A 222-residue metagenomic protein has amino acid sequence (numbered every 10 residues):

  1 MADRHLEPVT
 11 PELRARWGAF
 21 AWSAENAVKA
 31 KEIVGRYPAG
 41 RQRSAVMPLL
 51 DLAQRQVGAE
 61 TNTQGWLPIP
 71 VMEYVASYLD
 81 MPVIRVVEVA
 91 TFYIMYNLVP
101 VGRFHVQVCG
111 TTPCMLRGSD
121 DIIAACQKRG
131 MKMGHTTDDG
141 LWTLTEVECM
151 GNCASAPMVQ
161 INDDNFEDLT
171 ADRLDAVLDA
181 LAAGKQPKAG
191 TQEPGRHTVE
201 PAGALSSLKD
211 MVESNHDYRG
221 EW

Functional and structural regions predicted by a protein language model:
M1-W222: Signature of N-terminal electron-transfer/Fe-S-associated modules in redox systems
